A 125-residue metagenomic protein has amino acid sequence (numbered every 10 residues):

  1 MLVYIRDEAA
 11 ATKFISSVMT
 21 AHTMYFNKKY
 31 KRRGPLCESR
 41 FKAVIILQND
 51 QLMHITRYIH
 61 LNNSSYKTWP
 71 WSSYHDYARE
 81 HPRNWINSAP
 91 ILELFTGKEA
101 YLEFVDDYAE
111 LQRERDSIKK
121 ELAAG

Functional and structural regions predicted by a protein language model:
Y4-G125: Short Pro-Cys-Gly-centered "Cys-loop" motif that presents a nucleophilic cysteine in a tight turn
